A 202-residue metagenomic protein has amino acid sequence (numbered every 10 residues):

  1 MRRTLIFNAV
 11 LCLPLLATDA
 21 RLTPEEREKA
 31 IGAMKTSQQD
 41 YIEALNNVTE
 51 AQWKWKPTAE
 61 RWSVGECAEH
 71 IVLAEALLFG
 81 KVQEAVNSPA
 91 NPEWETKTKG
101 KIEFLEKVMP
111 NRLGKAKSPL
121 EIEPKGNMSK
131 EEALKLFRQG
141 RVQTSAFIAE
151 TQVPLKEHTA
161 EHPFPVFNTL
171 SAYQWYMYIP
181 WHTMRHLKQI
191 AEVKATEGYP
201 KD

Functional and structural regions predicted by a protein language model:
T4-L13: Sec-dependent N-terminal signal peptides
L16-K29, G80-F137, E161-F167, E197-D202: Short, helix-capping/interhelical loops that line the mouth of catalytic, cofactor-, or ligand-binding pockets
R27-W55: N-terminal targeting signals for Sec/Tat export/insertion, comprising classic cleavable signal peptides
M34, A133-F137, Y176-I179: Hydrophobic packing residues in well-ordered alpha-helices of helical domains and bundles
S37-A44, A74, L78, K115 (+3 more regions): Amphipathic, well-ordered alpha-helical segments in soluble domains
W55-F104, A149-E150, P154-D202: Short, contiguous alpha-helical
Q139-E150: Amphipathic alpha-helical packing segments from all-alpha helical-bundle domains
